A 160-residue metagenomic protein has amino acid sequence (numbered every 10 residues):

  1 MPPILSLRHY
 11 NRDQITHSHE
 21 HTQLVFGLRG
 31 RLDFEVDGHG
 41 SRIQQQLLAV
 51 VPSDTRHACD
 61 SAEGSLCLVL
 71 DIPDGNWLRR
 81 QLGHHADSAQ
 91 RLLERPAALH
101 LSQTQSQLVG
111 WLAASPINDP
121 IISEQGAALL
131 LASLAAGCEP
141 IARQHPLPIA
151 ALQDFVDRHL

Functional and structural regions predicted by a protein language model:
M1-D87: N-terminal regulatory/effector-sensing and dimerization cores that precede helix-turn-helix DNA-binding domains
M1-L5, Q23, I122-A127, E139: Membrane-targeting and insertion segments and their boundary/processing signals
M1-P2, I72, R95, S115 (+2 more regions): Intrinsic-disorder/low-complexity coil detector
Q44, L66, L93-H100, A142-L147: Short, exposed beta-strand "edge-strand" segments with a Pro/Gly-rich flavor and a Y/T-containing core
H84-V109: Aromatic/histidine-rich interaction motifs
H100-A113, S123-L160: A short, Lys/Arg-enriched amphipathic alpha-helix from helix-turn-helix/homeodomain DNA-binding modules
I117-I121: Charged, low-complexity interaction regions
